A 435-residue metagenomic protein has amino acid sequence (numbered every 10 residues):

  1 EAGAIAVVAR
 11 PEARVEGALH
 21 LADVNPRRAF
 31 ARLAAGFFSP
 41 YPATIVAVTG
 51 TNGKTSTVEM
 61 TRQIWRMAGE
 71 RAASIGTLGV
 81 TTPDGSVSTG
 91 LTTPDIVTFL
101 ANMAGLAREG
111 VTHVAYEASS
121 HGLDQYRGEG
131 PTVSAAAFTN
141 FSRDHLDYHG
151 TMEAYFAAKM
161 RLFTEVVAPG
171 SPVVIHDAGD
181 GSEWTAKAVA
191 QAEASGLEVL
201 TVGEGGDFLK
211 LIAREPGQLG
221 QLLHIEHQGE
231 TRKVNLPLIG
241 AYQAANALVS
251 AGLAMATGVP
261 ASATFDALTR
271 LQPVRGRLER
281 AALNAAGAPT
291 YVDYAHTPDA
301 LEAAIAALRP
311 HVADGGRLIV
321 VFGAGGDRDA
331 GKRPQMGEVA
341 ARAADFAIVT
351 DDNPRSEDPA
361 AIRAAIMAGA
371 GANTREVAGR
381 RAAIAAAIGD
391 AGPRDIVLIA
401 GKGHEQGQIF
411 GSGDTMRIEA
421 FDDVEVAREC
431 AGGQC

Functional and structural regions predicted by a protein language model:
E1-T49, S56-G69, G217, K233 (+2 more regions): Short, basic phosphate-binding NTP loop
I5, S134, D345: Receiver (REC) domain switch/active-site residues of two-component response regulators
A9-G17, D124, V133-T290, M367-G369: Acidic, Mg2+-coordinating active-site environments of NTP-dependent enzymes
P11-A13, T77-L78, S120-H121, F141 (+4 more regions): Short, ordered loop/turn segments at secondary-structure junctions
R14-V15, K54, G79-T82, G122-D124 (+5 more regions): Short, active-site-adjacent cap segments at secondary-structure transitions
E16-P26, V87-G90, G196-L200, T374: Active-site regions of enzymes building and remodeling cell-envelope glycoconjugates
A29-D177, S182-S195, C435: Phosphate-binding loop of NTP-binding sites
E59, R66, G196-E198, V249-G276 (+1 more regions): ATP-dependent carboxylate-amine ligase
